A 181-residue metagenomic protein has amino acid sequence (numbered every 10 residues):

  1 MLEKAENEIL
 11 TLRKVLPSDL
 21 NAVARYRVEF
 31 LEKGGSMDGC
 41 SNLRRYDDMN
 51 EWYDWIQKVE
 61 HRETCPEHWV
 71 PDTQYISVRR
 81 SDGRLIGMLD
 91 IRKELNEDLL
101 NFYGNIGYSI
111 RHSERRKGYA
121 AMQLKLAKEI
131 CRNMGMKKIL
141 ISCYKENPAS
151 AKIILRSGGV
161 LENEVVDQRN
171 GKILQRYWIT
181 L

Functional and structural regions predicted by a protein language model:
M1-N105, H112, L174-L181: GNAT-family acyltransferases
A22, Q123, A149: Charged catalytic carboxylate motif
G83, G118, G135, N147: Conserved G/P- and acidic residue-centered "switch" motifs that form tight phosphate/ATP-binding loops in soluble
G107-I110, R116-E129, N133, K152-R156: Conserved acetyl-CoA-binding loop-helix of GNAT-fold acetyltransferases
C131-S142: Conserved GNAT acetyl-CoA-binding A-motif
I141-A151: Conserved beta-strand-loop-alpha-helix junction that forms the acyl-donor binding cleft
S142-C143, G158-Q175: Conserved catalytic-core motifs of GNAT/GCN5-like acyltransferases
